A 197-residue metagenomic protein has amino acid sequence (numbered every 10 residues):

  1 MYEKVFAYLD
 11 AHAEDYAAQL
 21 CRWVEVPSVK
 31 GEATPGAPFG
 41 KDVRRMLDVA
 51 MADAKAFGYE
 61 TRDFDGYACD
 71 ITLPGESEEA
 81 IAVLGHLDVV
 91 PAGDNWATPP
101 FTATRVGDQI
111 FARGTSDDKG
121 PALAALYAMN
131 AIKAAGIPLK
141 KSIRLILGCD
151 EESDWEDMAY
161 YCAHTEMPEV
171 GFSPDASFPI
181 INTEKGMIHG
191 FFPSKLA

Functional and structural regions predicted by a protein language model:
M1-L84, V89-A92: N-terminal helical capping/dimerization or prosegment-like subdomains of hydrolases acting on amide or phosphate bonds
E25-G31, R105-I110, A197: A short small-residue
E32-G36, T115, E156: Short acidic, glycine/proline-rich loop/turn micro-motifs
E60, E79-L147, S153: Active-site metal-coordination/substrate-binding segment of hydrolases, especially metallo-dependent peptidases
Y67, P99, I188: Residues that flank catalytic or metal-binding motifs in active/ligand-binding sites
D70-L73, R105, S194: Conserved hydrophobic "DFG−1" position in protein kinase catalytic cores
L73, A92-W96, E156-M158, T183-E184: Short, conserved acidic/polar surface loops in the N-terminal third of protein domains
S116-A197: Fold-level recognition of mixed alpha/beta catalytic cores in primary-metabolism enzymes, strongest
